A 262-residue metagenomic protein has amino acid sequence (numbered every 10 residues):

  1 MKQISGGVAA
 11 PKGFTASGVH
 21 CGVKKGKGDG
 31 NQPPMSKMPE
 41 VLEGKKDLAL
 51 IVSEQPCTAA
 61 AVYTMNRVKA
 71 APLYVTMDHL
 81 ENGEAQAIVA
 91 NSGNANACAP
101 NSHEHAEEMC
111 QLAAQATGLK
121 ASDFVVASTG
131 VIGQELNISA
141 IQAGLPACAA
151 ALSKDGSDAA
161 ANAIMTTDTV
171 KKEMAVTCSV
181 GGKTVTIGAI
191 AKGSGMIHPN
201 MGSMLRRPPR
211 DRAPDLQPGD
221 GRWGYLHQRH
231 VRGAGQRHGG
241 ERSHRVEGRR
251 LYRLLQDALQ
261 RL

Functional and structural regions predicted by a protein language model:
M1-T64: N-terminal amphipathic/basic leader segments beginning at the initiator methionine
T15-K25, N200-L205, R253-L262: Short, intrinsically disordered, charge-balanced linker/junction segments flanking boundaries in proteins
K25, K37, V41, G188-S203 (+1 more regions): Conserved phosphate/anionic-ligand binding catalytic regions in large, soluble enzymes, centered on
L48-E108, A116, P199-R206: Glycine-rich phosphate/pyrophosphate-binding loop regions near the starts of catalytic domains
L50, R207-P218, E247-A258: Signal/transit-peptide handling
I88, S92-P100, S122-A143, D220-R242: Short, surface-exposed loop/turn segments at secondary-structure boundaries that line and modulate
E104-L216: Glycine-rich, mobile lid/loop segments that gate access to catalytic sites or pores
V231-L262: A glycine- and small/hydrophobic-rich beta-loop-beta segment that serves as a flexible "lid/hinge" or phosphate-binding
